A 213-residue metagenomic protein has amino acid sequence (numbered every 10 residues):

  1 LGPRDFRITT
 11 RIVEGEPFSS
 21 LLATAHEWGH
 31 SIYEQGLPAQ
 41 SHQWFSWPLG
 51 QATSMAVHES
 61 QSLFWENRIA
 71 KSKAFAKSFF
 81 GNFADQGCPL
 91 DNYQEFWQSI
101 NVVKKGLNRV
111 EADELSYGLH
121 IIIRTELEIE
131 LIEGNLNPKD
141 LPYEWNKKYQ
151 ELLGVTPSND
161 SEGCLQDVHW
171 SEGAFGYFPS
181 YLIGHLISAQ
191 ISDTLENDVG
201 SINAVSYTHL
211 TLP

Functional and structural regions predicted by a protein language model:
L1-R11: Active-site-proximal, well-structured secondary-structure segments within enzyme catalytic domains
T10-L22: Short pre-active-site segment immediately N-terminal to the catalytic Zn-binding motif
L22-Q35, S62: Active-site recognition of the HExxH zinc-binding catalytic motif
E34-S60: Post-HEXXH active-site segment of zinc metalloproteases
Q51-C88: Post-HExxH zinc-binding segment in Zn-dependent metallohydrolases
F75-V168, E172: Long, amphipathic alpha-helical stalk/connector segments used for oligomerization, subunit docking, or mechanical
G173-D193: C-terminal substrate/ligand-recognition segments
T208-P213: Conserved small/polar residues in nucleotide/adenosyl-binding loops
